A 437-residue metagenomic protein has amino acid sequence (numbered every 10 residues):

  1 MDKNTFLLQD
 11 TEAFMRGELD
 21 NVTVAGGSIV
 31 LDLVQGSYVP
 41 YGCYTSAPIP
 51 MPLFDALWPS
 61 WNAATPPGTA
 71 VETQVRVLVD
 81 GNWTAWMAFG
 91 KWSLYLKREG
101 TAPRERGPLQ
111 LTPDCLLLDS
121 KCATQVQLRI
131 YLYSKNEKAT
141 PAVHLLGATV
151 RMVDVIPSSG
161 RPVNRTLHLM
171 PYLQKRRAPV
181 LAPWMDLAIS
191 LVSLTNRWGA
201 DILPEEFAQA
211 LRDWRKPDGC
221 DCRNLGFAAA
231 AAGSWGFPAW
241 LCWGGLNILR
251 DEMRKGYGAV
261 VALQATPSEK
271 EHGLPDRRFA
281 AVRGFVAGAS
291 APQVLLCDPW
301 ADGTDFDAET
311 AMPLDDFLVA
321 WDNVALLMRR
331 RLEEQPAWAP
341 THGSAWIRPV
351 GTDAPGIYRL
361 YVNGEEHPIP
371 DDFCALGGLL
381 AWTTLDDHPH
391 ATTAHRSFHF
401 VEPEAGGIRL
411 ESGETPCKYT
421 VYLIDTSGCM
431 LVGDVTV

Functional and structural regions predicted by a protein language model:
M1-V39, S344-P349, P370-A391: Glycan-recognition and processing domains
N4-E18, T23, I49-P52, W83-W86 (+4 more regions): Noncatalytic regulatory segments and standalone regulatory/sensor domains
L7-M15, P40-D55, A63-H144, F398-F400 (+1 more regions): Beta-sandwich interaction modules
T69-A85, G356-A391, L423: Extended low-complexity, serine/threonine- and proline-enriched intrinsically disordered segments
V126-L132, Y358-L360, C417-I424: Short, aromatic- and glycine-rich surface loops/edge beta-strands on solvent-exposed regions
Y131-C220: Active-site-adjacent structural segments surrounding the nucleophilic cysteine of cysteine proteases and isopeptidases
A208-L332: Conserved active-site-adjacent core of cysteine acyl-enzyme catalytic domains
C429-V437: Edge beta-strands of extracellular beta-sandwich domains
